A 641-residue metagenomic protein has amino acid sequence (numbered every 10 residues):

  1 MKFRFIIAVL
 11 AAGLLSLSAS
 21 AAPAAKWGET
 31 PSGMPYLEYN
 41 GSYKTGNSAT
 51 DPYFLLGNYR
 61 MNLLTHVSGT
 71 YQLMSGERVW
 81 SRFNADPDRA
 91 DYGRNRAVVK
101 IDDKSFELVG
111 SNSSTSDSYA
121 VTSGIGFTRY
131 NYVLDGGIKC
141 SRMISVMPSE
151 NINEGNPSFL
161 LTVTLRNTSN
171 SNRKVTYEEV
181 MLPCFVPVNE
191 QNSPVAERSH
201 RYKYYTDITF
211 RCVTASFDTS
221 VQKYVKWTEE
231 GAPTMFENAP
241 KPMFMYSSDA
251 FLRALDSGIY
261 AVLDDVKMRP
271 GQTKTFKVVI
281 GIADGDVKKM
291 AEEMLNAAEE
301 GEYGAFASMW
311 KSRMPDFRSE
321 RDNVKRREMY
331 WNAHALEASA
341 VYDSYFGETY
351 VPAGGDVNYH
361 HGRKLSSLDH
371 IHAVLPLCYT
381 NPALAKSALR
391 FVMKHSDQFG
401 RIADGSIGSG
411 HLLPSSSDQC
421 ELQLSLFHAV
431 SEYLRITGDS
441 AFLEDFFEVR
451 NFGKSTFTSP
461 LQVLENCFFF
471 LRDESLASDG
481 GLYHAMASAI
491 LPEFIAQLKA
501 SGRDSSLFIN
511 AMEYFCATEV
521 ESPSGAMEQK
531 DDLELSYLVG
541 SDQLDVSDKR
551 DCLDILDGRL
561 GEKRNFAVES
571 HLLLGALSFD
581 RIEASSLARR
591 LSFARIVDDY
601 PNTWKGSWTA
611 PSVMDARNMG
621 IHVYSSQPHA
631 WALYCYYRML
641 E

Functional and structural regions predicted by a protein language model:
A22, Y303-H361, S387, F391 (+1 more regions): Low-complexity, Ser/Thr/Pro/Gly-enriched N-terminal "stalk/linker" regions
A25-Y36, N47-T70, N332, G362-L365 (+3 more regions): C-terminal capping/lid segments that line or modulate ligand- or cofactor-binding pockets
Y53-S114: Acidic-aromatic substrate-binding/catalytic surfaces of carbohydrate-active enzymes
Y59, R173, V266-D284: Short Pro-Gly-centered flexible turn/kink motifs
A90, S145-F251, Y260-A261, A297-M309 (+1 more regions): Polysaccharide-binding surfaces and accessory modules of carbohydrate-active proteins
D102-S158, K241-A261: Extended, loop-rich substrate-binding clefts of extracytoplasmic carbohydrate-active enzymes
R363-H370, V374-A477, H484-A487, I495 (+5 more regions): Aromatic-rich carbohydrate-recognition surfaces in CAZymes
F442-A485, Y514-L560: Extended ligand-binding clefts on enzyme/binding-domain cores
